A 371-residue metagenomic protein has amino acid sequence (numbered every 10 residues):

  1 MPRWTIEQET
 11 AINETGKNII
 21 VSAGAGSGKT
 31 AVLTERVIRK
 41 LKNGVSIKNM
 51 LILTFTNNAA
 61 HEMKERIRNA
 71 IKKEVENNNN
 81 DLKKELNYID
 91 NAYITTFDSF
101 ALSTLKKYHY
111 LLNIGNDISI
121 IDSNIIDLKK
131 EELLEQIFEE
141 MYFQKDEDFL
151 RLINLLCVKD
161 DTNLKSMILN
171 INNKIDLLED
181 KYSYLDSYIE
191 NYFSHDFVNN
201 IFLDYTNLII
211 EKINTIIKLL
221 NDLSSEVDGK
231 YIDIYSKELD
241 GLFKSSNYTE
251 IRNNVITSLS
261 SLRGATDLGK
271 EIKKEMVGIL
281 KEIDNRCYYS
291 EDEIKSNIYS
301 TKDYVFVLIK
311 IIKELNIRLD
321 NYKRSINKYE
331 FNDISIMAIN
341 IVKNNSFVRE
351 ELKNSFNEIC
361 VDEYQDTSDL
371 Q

Functional and structural regions predicted by a protein language model:
R3-E7, I12-N13, N18-S22, L51-I52 (+4 more regions): Conserved helicase NTPase motor core
T15, R36-K40, M63: Hydrophobic residues on the short alpha-helix immediately C-terminal to a glycine-rich phosphate/catalytic loop
G16-E35: Walker A/P-loop
G26, S46-K48, S355: Short helix-loop-beta connector
A31-V45: Walker A/P-loop NTP-binding motif
N49, T162-Y329: Conserved ATP-driven helicase/translocase motor core recognized via long, highly charged RecA-like/P-loop NTPase domain
N49-R151: Conserved P-loop NTPase-based nucleic-acid remodeling module centered on helicase motor cores
A92-S103, N154-E179, L308-E314, I334 (+1 more regions): Core structural elements
